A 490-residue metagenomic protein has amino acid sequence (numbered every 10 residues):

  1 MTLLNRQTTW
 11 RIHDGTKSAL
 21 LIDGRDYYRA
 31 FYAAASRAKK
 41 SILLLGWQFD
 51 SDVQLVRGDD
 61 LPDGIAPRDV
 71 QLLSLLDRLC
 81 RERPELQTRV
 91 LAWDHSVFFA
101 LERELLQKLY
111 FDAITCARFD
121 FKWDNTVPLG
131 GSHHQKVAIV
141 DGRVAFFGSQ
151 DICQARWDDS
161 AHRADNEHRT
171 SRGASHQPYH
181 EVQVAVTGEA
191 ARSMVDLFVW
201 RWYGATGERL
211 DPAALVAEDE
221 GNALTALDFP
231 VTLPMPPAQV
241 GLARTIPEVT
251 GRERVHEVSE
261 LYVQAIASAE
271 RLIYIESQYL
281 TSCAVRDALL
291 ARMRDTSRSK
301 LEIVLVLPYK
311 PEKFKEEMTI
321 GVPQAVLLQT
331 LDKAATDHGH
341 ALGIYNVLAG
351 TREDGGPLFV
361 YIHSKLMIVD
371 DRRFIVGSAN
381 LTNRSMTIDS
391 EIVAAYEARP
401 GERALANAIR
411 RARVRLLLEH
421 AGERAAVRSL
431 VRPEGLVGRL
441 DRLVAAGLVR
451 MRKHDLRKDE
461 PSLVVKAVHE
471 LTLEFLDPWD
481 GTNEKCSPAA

Functional and structural regions predicted by a protein language model:
M1-A490: Charged, low-complexity intrinsically disordered terminal segments
